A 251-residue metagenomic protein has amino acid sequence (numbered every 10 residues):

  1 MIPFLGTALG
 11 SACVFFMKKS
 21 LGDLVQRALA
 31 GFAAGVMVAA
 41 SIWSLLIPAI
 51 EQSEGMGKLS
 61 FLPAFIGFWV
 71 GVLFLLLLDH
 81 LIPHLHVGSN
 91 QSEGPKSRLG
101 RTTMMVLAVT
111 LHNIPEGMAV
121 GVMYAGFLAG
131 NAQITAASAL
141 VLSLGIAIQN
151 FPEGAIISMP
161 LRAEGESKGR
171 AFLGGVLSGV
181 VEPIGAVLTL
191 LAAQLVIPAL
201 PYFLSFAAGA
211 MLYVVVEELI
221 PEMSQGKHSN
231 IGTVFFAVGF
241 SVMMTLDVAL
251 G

Functional and structural regions predicted by a protein language model:
M1-G251: Intrinsically disordered, metal-sensing/regulatory segments
